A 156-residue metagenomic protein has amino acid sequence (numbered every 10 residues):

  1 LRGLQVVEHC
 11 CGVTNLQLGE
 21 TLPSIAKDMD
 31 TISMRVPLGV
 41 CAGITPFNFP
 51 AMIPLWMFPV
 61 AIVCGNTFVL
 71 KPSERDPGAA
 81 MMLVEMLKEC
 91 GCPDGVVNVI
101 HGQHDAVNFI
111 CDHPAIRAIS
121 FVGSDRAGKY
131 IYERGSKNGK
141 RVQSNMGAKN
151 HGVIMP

Functional and structural regions predicted by a protein language model:
L1-Q5: An alpha-helix initiation/capping motif
V6-H9, Q17-P156: Rossmann-like NAD(P) dinucleotide-binding subdomain of oxidoreductase/dehydrogenase enzymes
